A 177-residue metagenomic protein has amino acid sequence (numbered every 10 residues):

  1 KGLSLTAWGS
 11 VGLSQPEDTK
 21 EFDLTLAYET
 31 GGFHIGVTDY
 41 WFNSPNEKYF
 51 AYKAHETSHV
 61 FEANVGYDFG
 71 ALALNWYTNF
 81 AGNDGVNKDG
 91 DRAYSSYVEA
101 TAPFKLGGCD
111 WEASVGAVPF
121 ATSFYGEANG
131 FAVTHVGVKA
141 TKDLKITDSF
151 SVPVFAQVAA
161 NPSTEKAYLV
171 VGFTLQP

Functional and structural regions predicted by a protein language model:
K1, Y28-T30, D39, V65-F69 (+5 more regions): Residue-level signature of outer-membrane beta-barrel architecture
K1-G2, P16, A71, P103-A113 (+1 more regions): Short loop/turn motifs that connect adjacent beta-strands in outer-membrane beta-barrel proteins
K1-L13: Short glycine/proline- and aromatic-enriched beta-strand/turn motifs that initiate or cap beta-hairpins
G9, Q15-E99, T122-F131, V170: Outer-membrane pore/translocation modules
T101, E112-S114, V118-T141, K145: A C-terminal functional module that forms or caps the active site or interfaces directly with catalytic machinery
V138, E165-P177: Outer-membrane beta-barrel "beta-signal"
A156-T164: A short, acidic, flexible beta-alpha connecting loop/helix-capping segment that sits on the rim of active
